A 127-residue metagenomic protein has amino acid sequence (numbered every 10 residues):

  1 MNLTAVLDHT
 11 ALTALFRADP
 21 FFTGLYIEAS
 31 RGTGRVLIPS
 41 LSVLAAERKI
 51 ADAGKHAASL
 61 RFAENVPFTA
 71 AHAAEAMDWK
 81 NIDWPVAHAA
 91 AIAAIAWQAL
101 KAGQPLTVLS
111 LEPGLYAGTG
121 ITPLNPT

Functional and structural regions predicted by a protein language model:
M1-I38, R48-S59, A63: Short, well-structured N-terminal submotif of metal-dependent ribonuclease cores
L12-T13, V43-A46, A73, L115-Y116: A generic structural signal for short hydrophobic patches within well-formed alpha-helices
A18-D19, K49, W79, T119-T122: Residue-level signal for well-ordered alpha-helical positions
K49-D52, L109-L115: Short, polar loop motifs at secondary-structure junctions
A57, P113-T122: Short loop/helix-cap segments at secondary-structure boundaries that form the rim of catalytic
L60-N65, G120-T127: Active-site regions of enzymes building and remodeling cell-envelope glycoconjugates
N65-P113: Active-site neighborhoods of divalent-metal-dependent phosphate/nucleic-acid chemistry enzymes
